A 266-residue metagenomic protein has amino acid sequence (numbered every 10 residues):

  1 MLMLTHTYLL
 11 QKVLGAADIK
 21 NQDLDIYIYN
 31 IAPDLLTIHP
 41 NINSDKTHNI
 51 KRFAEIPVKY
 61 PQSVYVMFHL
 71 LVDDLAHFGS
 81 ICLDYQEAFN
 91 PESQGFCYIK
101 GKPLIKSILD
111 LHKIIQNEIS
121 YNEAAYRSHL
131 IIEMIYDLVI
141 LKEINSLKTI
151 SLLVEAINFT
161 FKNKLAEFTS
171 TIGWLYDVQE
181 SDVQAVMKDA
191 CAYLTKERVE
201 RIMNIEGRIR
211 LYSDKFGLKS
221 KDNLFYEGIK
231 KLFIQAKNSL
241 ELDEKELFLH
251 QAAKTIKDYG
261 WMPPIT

Functional and structural regions predicted by a protein language model:
M1-T266: N-terminal leader/auxiliary helical segments
